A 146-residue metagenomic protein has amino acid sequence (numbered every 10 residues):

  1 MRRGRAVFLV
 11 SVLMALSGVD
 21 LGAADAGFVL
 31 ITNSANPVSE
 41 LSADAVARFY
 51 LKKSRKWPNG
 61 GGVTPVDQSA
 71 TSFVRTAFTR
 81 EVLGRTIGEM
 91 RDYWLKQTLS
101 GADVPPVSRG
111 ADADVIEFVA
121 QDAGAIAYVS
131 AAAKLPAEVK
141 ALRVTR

Functional and structural regions predicted by a protein language model:
M1-R3: N-terminal secretory signal peptides that target proteins for export/translocation
V7-G18: Bacterial N-terminal signal peptides
A23-R146: Exported/periplasmic ABC-transporter solute-binding proteins
